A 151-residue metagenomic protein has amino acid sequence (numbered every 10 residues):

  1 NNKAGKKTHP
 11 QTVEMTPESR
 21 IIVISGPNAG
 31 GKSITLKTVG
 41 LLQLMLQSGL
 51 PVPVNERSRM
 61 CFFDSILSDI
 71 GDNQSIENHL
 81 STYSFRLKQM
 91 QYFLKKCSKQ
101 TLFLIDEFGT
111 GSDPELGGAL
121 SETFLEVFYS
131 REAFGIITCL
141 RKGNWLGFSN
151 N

Functional and structural regions predicted by a protein language model:
N1-N151: ATPase nucleotide-binding head domains, primarily ABC-like/P-loop NTPase cores
